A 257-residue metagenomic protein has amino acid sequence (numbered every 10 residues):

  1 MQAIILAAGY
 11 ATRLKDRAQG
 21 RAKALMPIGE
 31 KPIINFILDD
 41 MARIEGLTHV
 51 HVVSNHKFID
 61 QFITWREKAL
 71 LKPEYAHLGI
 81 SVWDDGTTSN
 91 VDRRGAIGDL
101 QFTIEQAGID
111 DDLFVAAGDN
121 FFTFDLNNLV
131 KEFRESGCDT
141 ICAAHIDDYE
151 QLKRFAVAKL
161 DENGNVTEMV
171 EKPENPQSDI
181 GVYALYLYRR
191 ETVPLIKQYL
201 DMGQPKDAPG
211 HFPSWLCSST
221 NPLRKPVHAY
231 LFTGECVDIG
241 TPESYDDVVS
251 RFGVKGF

Functional and structural regions predicted by a protein language model:
Q2-I5, R13, P27, K31-A116: Conserved N-terminal catalytic core of the sugar/cofactor nucleotidyltransferase
Y10, G118-N120: Active-site metal-binding loops of divalent metal-dependent hydrolases
Q19-K23: Short alpha-helical oligomerization interface
L25, V157-L160, A229: A structural signal for short hydrophobic beta-strand segments in well-ordered beta-sheet cores
Q61, G98-F102, N128-L129, H211 (+1 more regions): Alpha-helical elements of Rossmann-like donor-binding domains used by nucleotide-donor carbohydrate transfer enzymes
F121, V130-R134, N165-V237, P242-F257: Catalytic-core segments of class I nucleotidyltransferases/pyrophosphorylases that form NMP-activated intermediates
D125-K153: Conserved donor-nucleotide/metal-binding helix-loop-beta segment in metal-dependent transferases, i.e., the alpha-helix
E150-E168: Conserved catalytic core of nucleotide-sugar-dependent glycosyltransferases
